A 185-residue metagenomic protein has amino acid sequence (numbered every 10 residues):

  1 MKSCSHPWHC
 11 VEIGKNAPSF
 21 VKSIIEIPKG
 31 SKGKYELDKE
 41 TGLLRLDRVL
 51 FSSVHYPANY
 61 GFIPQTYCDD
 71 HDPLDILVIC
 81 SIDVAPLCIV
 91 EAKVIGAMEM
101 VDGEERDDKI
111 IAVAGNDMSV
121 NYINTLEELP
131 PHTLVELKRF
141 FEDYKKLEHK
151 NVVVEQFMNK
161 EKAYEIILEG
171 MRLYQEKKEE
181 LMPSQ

Functional and structural regions predicted by a protein language model:
M1-Q185: Hydrophobic N-terminal alpha-helices or hydrophobic patches in metabolic proteins across all domains of life
